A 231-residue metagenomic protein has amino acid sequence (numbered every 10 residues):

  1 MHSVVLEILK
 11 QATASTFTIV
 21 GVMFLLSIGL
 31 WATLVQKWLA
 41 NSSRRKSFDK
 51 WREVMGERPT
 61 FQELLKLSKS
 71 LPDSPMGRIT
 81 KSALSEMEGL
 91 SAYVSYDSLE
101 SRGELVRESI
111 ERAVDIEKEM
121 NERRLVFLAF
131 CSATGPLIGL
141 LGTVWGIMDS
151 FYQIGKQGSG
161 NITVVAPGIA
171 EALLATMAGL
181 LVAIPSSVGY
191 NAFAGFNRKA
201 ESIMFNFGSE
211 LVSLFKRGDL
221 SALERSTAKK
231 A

Functional and structural regions predicted by a protein language model:
M1-E53: Hydrophobic membrane-targeting segments
K10, A14, V20, R123-V126 (+3 more regions): Internal alpha-helical transmembrane segments of multi-pass membrane proteins, especially GPCRs
T13, W31, L64, T80 (+3 more regions): Residue-level signature of catalytic and energy-coupling elements of molecular machines, predominantly ATP/GTP-dependent
T18-V35, C131, G135-L141, A178 (+1 more regions): Lipid-exposed faces of alpha-helical membrane segments in multi-pass integral membrane proteins
A32-S43, A183-F196: Alpha-helical transmembrane segments of multi-pass membrane proteins
K46-I138, I147-N161, V188-A231: Predominantly long cytosolic amphipathic alpha-helical stalk/bundle segments
G158-A172: Hydrophobic alpha-helical transmembrane segments and adjacent short intramembrane/lumenal linkers of inner/organellar
E171-S186: Hydrophobic alpha-helical transmembrane segments of polytopic membrane proteins
